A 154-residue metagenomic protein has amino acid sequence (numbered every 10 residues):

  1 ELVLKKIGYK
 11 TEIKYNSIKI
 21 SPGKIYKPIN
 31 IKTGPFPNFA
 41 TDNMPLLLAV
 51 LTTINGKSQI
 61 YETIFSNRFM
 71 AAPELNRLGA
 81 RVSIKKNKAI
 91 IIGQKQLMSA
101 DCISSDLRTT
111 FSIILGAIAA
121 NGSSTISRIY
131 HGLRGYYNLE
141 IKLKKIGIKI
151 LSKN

Functional and structural regions predicted by a protein language model:
E1-N154: Short, structured segments at the rim of ligand-binding sites
